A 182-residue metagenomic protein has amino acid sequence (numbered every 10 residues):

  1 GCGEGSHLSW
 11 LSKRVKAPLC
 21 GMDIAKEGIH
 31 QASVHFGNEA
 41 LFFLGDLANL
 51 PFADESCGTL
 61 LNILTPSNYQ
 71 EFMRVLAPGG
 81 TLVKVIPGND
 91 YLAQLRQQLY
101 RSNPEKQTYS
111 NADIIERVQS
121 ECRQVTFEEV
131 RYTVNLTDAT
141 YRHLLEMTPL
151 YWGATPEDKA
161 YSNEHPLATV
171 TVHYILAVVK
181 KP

Functional and structural regions predicted by a protein language model:
E4-V15: Conserved SAM-binding loop of SAM-dependent methyltransferases across substrates and taxa, primarily the Class I
A25-E27: Conserved SAM/SAH-binding beta-strand->alpha-helix loop
A32-S33: Conserved SAM-binding loop
N38-L47: Conserved SAM-binding strand-loop segment of SAM-dependent methyltransferases
A48-T59: A short acidic, Gly/Pro-enriched loop at the edge of an enzyme's catalytic core that lines a small-molecule cofactor
G80-P87: Conserved beta-strand signature within the Rossmann-like core of class I S-adenosyl-L-methionine
G88-P104: Short, glycine-/aromatic-enriched active-site segment of Class I SAM-dependent methyltransferases
E129-P182: Conserved Class I S-adenosyl-L-methionine
